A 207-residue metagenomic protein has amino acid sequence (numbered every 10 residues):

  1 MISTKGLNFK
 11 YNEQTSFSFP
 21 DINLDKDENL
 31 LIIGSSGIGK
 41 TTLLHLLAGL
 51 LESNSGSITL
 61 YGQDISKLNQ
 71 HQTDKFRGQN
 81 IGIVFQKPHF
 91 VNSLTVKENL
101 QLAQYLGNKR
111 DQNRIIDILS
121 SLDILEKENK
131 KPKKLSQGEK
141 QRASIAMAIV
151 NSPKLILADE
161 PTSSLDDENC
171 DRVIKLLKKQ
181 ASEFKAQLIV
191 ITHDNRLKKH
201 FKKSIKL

Functional and structural regions predicted by a protein language model:
A48: Helix-to-loop junction immediately C-terminal to a conserved catalytic motif
G56-D64: Conserved ABC transporter NBD signature motif
D64, R110-K127: Conserved ABC ATPase "signature" region
K131-L135, E139-Q141: Conserved ABC ATPase signature
I145: Hydrophobic anchor residue at the start of the ABC signature
S152: Conserved catalytic motifs of ABC-family nucleotide-binding domains
I156-D159: Catalytic Walker B motif of ABC-type/P-loop ATPase nucleotide-binding domains
